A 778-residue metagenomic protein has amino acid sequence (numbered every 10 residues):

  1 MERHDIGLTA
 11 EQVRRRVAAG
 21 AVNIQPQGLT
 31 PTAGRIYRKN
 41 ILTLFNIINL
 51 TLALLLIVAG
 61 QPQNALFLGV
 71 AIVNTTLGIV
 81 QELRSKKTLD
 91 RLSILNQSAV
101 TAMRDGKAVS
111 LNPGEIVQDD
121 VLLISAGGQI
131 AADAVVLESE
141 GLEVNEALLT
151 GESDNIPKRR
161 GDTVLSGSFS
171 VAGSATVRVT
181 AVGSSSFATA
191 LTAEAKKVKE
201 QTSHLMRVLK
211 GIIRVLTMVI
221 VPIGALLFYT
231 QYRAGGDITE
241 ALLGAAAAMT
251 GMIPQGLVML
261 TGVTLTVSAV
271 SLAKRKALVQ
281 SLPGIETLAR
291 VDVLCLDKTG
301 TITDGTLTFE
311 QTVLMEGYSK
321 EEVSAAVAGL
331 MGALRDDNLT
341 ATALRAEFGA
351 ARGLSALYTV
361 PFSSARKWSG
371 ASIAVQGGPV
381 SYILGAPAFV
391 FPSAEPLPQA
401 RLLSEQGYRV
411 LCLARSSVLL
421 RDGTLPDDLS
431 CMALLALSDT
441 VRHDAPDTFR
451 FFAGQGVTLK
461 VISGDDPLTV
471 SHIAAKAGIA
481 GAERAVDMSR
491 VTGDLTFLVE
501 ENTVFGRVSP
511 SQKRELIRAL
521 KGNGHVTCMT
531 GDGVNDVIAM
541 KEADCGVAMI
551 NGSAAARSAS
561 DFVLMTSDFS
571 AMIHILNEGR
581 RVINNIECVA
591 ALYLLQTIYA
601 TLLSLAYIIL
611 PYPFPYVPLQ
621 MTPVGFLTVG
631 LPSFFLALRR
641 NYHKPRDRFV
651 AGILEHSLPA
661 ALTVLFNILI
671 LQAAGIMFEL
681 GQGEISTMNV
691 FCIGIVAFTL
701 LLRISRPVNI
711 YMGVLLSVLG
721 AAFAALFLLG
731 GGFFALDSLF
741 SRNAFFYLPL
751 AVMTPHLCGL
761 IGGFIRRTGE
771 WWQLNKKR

Functional and structural regions predicted by a protein language model:
E2-G28, T75-T76, R84-K87, R91-I94 (+1 more regions): Actuator/coupling domain of P-type ATPases
G7, L66, Q97-K210, V491-V499 (+2 more regions): Cytosolic catalytic regions of P-type ion-transporting ATPases
N23-T101, A108, D154, L344: Transmembrane helix-loop-helix hairpins at the membrane interface
N46-I57, V208-Q231, G256, A590 (+3 more regions): Bilayer-spanning, highly hydrophobic alpha-helical transmembrane segments
A59, Q63-Q97, R104, Q201-V293 (+3 more regions): Hydrophobic alpha-helical transmembrane segments
L227, G481-C528, G533, A543 (+2 more regions): Membrane-embedded transport module
R290-C431, L437, R450-F451, L459-S471 (+4 more regions): Cytosolic catalytic regions of ATP/NTP-dependent phosphoryl-transfer enzymes
